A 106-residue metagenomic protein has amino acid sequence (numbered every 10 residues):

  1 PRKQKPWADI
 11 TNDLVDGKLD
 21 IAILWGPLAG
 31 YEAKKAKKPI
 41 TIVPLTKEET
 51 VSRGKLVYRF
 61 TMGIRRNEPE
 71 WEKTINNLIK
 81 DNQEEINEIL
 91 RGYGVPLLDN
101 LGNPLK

Functional and structural regions predicted by a protein language model:
P1-K106: Proline/Glycine/Serine-rich low-complexity intrinsically disordered segments that serve as flexible stalks/linkers
